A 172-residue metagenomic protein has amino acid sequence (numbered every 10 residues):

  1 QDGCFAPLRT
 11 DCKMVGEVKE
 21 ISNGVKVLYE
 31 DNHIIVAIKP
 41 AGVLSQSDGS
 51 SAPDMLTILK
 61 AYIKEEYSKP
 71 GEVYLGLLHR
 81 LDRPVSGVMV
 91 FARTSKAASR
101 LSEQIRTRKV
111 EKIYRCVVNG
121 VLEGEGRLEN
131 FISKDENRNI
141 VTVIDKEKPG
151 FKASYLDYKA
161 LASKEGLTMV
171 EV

Functional and structural regions predicted by a protein language model:
Q1-C4, D11-V172: RNA pseudouridine synthases
